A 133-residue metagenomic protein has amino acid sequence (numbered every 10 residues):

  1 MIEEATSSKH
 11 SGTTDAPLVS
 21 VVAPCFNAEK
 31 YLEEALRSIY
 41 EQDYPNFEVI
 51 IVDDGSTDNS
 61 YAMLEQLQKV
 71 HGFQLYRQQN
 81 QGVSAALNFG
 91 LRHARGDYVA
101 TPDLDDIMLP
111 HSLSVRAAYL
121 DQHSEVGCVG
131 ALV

Functional and structural regions predicted by a protein language model:
I2-V133: Nucleotide-sugar donor-binding/catalytic module of glycosyltransferases that assemble extracellular/cell-envelope
